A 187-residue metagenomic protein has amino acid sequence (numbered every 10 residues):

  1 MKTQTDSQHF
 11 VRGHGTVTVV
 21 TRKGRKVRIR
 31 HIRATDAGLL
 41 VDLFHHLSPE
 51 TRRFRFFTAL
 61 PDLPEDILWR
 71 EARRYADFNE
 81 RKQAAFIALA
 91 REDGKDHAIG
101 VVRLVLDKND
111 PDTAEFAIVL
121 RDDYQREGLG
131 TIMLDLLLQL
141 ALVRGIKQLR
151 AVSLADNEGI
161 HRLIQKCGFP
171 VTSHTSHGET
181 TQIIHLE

Functional and structural regions predicted by a protein language model:
M1-E187: Long, contiguous binding/interaction regions
